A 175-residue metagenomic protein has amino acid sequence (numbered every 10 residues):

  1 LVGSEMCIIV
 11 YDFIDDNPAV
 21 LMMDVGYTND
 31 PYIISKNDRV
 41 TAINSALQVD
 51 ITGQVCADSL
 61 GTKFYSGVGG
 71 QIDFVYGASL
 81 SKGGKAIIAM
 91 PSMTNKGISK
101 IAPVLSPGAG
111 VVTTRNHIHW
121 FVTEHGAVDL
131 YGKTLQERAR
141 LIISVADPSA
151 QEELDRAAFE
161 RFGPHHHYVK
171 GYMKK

Functional and structural regions predicted by a protein language model:
L1-I8: Short, small-residue-biased leader/transition segments that mark boundaries at the very start of proteins
S4, N17, V25: Phosphate/diphosphate-binding loops
L21: Hard-cation-handling environments
Y27-A42, V49-I118, D129-Y131, E137: Hydrophobic alpha-helical bundle architecture
F74-M90, S144-G163: Short, solvent-exposed cationic patches
V111-A157: A hydrophobic, small-residue-rich beta->alpha segment in the mid-to-C-terminal subdomain of diverse proteins
Y168-K175: Flexible, glycine-rich loop/tail regions that form catalytic "lids" or insertion modules at the edges of active sites
